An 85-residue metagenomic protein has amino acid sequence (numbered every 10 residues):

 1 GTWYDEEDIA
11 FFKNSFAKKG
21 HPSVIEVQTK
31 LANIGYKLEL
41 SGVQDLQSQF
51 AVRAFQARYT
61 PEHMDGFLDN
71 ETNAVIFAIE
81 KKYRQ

Functional and structural regions predicted by a protein language model:
G1-Q85: Cell-envelope/ECM-targeting effectors and their regulatory/trafficking segments
